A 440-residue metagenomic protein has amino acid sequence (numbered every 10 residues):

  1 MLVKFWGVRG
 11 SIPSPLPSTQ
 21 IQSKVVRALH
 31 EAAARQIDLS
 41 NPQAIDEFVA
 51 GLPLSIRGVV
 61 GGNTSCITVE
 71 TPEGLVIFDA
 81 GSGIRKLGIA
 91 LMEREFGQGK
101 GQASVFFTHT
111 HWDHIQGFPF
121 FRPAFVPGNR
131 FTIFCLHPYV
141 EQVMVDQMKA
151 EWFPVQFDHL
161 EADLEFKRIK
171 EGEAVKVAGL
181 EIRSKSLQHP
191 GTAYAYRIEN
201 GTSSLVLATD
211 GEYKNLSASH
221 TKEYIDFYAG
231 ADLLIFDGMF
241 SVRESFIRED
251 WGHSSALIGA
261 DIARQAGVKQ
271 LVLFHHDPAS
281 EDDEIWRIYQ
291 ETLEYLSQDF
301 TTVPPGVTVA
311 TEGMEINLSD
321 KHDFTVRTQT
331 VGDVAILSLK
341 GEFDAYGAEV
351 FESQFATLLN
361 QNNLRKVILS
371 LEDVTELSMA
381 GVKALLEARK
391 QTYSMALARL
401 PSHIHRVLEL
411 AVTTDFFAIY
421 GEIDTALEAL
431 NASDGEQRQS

Functional and structural regions predicted by a protein language model:
M1-V206, K214, Y224-I225, D282-D320: Binuclear metal-dependent hydrolase catalytic cores
F78, T108, L207-T209, F236-G238 (+2 more regions): Active-site flanking residues adjacent to catalytic metal/cofactor-binding acidic residues
I115, A345-F417: Amphipathic alpha-helical interaction surfaces in cytosolic regulatory modules
R130-V140, I235, Q270-V272, A396-R399: Short internal beta-strands
S204, N215-P305, T311: Cap/insert and terminal regions of metallo-dependent hydrolase folds
H322-S353, L371-D373: STAS-typified acidic loop motif
D424-S440: A charged, well-structured terminal subsegment
